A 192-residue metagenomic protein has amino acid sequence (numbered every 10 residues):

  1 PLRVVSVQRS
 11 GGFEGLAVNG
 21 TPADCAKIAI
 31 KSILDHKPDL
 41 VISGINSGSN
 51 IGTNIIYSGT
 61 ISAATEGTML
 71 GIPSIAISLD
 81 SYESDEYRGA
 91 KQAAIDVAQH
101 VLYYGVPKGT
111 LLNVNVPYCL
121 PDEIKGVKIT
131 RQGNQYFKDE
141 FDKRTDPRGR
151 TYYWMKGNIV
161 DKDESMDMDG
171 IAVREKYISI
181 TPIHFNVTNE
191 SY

Functional and structural regions predicted by a protein language model:
P1-S32: A cross-family phosphate/adenosyl-ligand binding-site feature
N19, S43-N46, I77-S78, V114-P117 (+1 more regions): Short beta-strand segments
I33-P38: Glycine-rich phosphate-binding loop signature in dinucleotide/nucleotide-binding domains
S49-S58: Glycine/threonine-rich flexible loop motifs
A63-G67: Hydrophobic/aromatic ligand-binding patch that stacks against planar heteroaromatic rings of cofactors or nucleotides
I75-Y104: Short, glycine-/small-residue-rich phosphate/pyrophosphate-handling segment
Y103, P107, P117-Y192: C-terminal accessory domains and tails appended to enzymatic cores
